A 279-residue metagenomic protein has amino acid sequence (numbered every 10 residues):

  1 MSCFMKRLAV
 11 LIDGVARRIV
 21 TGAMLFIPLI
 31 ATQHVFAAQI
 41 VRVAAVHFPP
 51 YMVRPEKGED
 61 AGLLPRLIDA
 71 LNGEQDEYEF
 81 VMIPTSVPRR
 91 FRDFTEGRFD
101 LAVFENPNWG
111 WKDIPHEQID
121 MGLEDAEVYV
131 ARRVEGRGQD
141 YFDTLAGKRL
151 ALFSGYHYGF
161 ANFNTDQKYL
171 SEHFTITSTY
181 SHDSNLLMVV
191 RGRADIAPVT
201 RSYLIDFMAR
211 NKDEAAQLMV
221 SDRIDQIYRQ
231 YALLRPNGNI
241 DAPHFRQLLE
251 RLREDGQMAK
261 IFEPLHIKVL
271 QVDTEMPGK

Functional and structural regions predicted by a protein language model:
A38-I114, S178, D255, P264: Extracytoplasmic small-molecule ligand-binding "clamshell" domains of the periplasmic binding protein/Venus flytrap
A45-P49, E124-V128, D213-R246, V269-G278: Periplasmic-binding protein-like
H47-P49, E56-D60, P107, R132-R137 (+3 more regions): Short coil/turn segments
G62-Q75, G136, F142-R149, Y231-L265 (+1 more regions): Extended ligand-binding regions for polar small-molecule ligands
I68-D76, D120-M121, A146, S154-T179 (+1 more regions): Ligand-binding cleft/hinge of the Venus flytrap
Y78-E79, H157-F174, E250-K279: Ligand-binding clefts/hinges and TM-proximal coupling segments of bilobed small-molecule sensing domains
M82-L145, H157-Y158, R223: Acidic, polar ligand-binding/catalytic clefts
R92-T95, V103-I114, D195-M219, R223-D225: A ligand-binding cleft/hinge motif common to bilobed small-molecule-binding domains
